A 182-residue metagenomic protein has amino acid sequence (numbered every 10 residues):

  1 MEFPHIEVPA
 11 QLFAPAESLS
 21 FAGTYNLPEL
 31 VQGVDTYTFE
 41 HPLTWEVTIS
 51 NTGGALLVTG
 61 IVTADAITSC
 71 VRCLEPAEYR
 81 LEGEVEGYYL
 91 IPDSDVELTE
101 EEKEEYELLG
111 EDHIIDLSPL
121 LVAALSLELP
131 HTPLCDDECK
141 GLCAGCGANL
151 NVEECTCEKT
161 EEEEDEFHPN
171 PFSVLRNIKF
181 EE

Functional and structural regions predicted by a protein language model:
M1-S18, P42, E78, Y88-E182: Charge-rich, low-complexity linker and terminal segments
M1-S69: A positional/architectural concept
G23, V47, G60-A66, L81-Y89 (+2 more regions): A structural signal for short, well-ordered beta-strand segments
C73: Conformational-control "hinges and anchors"
